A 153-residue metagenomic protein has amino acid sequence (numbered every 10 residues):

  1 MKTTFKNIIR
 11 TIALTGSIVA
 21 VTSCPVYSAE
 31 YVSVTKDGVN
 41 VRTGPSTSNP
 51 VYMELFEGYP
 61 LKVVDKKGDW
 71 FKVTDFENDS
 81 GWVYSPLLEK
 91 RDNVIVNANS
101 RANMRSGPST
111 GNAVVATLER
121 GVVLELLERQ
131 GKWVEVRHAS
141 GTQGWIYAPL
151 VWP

Functional and structural regions predicted by a protein language model:
M1, V21, P25-V26: Short, contiguous, well-ordered secondary-structure segments
K2-A13: Bacterial N-terminal signal peptides that target proteins for export
T11-S23: Bacterial N-terminal signal peptides
C24-T43, M53-E57, V64-D79, V83-S106 (+3 more regions): SH3-family beta-barrel domains
T47-S48, T110-G111: Short, small/polar residue-rich loop motifs at catalytic or cofactor-binding pockets
